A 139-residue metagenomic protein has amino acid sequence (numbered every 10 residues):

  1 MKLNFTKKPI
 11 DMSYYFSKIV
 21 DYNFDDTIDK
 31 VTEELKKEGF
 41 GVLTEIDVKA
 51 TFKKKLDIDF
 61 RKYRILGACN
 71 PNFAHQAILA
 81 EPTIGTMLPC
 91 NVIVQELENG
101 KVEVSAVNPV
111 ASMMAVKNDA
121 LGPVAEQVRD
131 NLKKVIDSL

Functional and structural regions predicted by a protein language model:
L3-E38: Terminal, regulation- and interaction-focused segments at domain boundaries
Y22, D26, D47, P123 (+1 more regions): Conserved active-site and cofactor/substrate-binding residues in soluble primary-metabolism enzymes
T32, K49-A50, K133: Short glycine-/small-residue-rich flexible loop motifs, especially phosphate/cofactor-binding loops
K37, K54-K55, S138: Residues at alpha-helix termini
G41, D47-I93: Compact, glycine-rich, soluble single-domain proteins
I93-K117: Beta-strand/loop substructures that line and gate deep hydrophobic ligand-binding cavities in soluble
A115-L139: Well-ordered alpha/beta subsegment
